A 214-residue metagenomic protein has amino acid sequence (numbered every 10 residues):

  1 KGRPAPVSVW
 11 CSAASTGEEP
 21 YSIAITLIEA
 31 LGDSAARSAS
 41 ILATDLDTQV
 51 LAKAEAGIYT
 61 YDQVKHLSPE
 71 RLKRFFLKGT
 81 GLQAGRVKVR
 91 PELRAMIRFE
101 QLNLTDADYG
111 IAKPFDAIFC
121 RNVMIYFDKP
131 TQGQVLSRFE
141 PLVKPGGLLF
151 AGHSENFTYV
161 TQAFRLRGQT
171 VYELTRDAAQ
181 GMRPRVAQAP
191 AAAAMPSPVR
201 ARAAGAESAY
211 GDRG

Functional and structural regions predicted by a protein language model:
K1-G2, V7, D116-A117: A short N-terminal interaction module
P4-I23, A39-L42: Conserved class I S-adenosyl-L-methionine
S12, D33-F119, V123-T131, F157: Extended basic-aromatic, gly/pro-enriched interface segments that bind polyanionic ligands
P20-L31, E55: Short, well-ordered amphipathic alpha-helices
G133-P145: A short glycine-rich, Lys/Arg-flanked "PGG" loop and its adjoining helix->strand segment in the class I
P145-H153: Conserved beta-strand signature within the Rossmann-like core of class I S-adenosyl-L-methionine
R167-V171: Short hydrophobic/aromatic beta-strand or adjacent loop that forms the aromatic wall/cage of a ligand/substrate-binding
E173-R213: Intrinsically disordered or compositionally simple regulatory linkers and C-terminal tails in signal-transduction
